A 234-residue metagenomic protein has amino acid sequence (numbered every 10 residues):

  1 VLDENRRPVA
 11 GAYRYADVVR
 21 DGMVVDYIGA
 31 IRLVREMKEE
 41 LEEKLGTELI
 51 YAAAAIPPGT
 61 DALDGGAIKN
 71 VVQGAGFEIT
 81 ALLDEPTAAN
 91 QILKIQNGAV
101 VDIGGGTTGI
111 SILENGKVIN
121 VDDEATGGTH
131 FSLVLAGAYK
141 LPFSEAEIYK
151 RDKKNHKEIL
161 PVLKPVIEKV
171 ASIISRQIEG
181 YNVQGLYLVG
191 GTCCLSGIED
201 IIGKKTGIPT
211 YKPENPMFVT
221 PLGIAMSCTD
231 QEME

Functional and structural regions predicted by a protein language model:
V1-I103, N115-E234: Nucleotide/phosphate-binding catalytic cleft detector across ATP-hydrolyzing and phosphate-transferring enzymes
G105-T107: Short acidic, Gly/Ser-rich segments with clustered Asp/Glu that frequently serve as metal-coordination loops in enzyme
G109-S111: A structural feature that tracks compact, well-ordered secondary-structure segments with a strong bias toward
